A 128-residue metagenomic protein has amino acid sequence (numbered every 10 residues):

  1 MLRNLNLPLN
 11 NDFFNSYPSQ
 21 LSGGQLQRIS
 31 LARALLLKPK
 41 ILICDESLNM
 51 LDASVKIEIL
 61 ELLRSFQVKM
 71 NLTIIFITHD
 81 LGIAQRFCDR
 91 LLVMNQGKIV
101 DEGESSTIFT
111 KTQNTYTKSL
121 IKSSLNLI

Functional and structural regions predicted by a protein language model:
L5-L7, F109-I128: C-terminal boundary and immediately downstream tail of ABC-type ATPase nucleotide-binding domains
Y17-L21, Q25: Conserved ABC ATPase signature
L31, I59: Hydrophobic anchor residue at the start of the ABC signature
L36-K40: A short, proline-enriched helix->beta-strand linker immediately N-terminal to the Walker B motif in ABC-type P-loop
A84-R86: A short, surface-exposed alpha-helical micro-motif characterized by mixed small hydrophobic and charged/polar residues
E102-G103, K111: ABC ATPase "signature
